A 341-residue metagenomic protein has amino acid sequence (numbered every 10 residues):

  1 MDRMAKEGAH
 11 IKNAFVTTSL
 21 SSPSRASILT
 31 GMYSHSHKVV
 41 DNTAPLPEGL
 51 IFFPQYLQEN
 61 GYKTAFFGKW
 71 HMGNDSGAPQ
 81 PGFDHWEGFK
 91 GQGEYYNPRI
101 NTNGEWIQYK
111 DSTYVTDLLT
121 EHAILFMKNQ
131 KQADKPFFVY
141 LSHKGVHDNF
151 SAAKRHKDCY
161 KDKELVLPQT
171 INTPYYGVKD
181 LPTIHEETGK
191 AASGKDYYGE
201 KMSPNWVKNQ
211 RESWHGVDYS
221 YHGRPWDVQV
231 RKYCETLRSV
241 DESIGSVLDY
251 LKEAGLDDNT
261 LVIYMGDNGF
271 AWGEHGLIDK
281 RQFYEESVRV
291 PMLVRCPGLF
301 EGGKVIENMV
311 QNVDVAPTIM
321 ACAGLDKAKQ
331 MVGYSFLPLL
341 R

Functional and structural regions predicted by a protein language model:
M1-R341: Formylglycine-dependent sulfatase
